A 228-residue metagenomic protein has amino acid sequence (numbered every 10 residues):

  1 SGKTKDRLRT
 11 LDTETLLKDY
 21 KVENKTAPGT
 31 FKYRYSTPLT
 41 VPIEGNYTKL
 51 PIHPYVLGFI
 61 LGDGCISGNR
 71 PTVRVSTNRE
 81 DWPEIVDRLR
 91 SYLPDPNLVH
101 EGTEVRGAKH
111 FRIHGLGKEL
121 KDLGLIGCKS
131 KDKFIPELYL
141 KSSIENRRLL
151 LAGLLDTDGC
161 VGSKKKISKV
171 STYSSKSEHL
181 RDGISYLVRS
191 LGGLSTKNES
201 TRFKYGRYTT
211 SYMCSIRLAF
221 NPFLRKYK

Functional and structural regions predicted by a protein language model:
S1-K228: Internal intein/HINT superfamily modules and their associated LAGLIDADG
